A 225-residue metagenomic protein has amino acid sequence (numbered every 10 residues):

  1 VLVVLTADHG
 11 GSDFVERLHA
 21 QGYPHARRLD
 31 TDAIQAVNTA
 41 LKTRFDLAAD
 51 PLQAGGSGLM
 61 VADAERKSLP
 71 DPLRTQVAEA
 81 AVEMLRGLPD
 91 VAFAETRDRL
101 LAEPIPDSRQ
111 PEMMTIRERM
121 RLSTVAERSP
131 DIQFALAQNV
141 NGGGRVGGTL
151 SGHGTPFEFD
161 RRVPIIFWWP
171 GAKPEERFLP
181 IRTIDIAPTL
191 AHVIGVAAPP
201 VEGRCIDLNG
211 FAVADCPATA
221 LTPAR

Functional and structural regions predicted by a protein language model:
V1-A7, R204-F211: Acidic/histidine-enriched alpha-helical segments
V1-V140: Secreted, luminal/periplasmic, and some membrane-associated catalytic domains that remodel anionic oxygen-ester
S12, A20, G87, G171 (+1 more regions): Short, well-ordered loop/turn and helix-capping segments at boundaries between secondary-structure elements and domains
T31-T75, L150-I194, L208-T219: Substrate-binding rim/cap in mid-to-C-terminal beta-strand-loop elements of soluble/periplasmic
F93-A94, G195-G203: Short, well-structured beta-strand/strand-turn elements
M120-T124, A212-A224: C-terminal "exit" segments of structured domains
N141-R145, P174-E175: Short, solvent-exposed loop/turn elements at domain surfaces
V201-D207, A220-T222: Short, flexible loop/turn segments with low-complexity composition
